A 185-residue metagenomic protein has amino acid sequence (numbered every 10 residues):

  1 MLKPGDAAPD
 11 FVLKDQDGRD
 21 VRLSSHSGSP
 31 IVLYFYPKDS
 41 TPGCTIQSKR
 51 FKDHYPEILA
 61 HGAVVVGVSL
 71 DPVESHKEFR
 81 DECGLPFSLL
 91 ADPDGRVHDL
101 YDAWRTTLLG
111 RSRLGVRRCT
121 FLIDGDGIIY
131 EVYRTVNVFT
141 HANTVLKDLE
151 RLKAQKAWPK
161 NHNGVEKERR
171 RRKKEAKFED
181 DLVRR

Functional and structural regions predicted by a protein language model:
M1-R185: Chalcogenol-based redox active-site neighborhoods
